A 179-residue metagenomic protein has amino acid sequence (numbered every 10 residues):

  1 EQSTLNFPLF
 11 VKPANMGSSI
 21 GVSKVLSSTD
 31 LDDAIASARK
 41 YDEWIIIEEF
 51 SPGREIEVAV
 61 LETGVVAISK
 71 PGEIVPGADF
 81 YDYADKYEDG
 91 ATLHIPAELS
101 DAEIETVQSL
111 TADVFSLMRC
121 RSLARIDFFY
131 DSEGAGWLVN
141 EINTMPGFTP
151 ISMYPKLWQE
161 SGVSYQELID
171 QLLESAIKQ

Functional and structural regions predicted by a protein language model:
E1-Q2: Intrinsic disorder/low-complexity segments
L5-I20, E43-P52, I56: ATP-grasp fold ATP-binding core
P13-N15, Y87-D89, P150: Short, flexible turn/loop "capping" segments at secondary-structure junctions
S19, I74-G77, N143-L157: Glycine-rich phosphate/pyrophosphate-binding beta-alpha loops
L26-S109, G136-L138: Phosphate-binding site of ATP-dependent enzymes
E49, V60, F115-F148, W158: Conserved metal-phosphate-binding beta-hairpin within the catalytic cores of diverse ATP-dependent phosphoryl-transfer
E73-A124, K156-Q179: Active-site "cap" helix and flanking loop/linker of ATP-utilizing ligase/carboxylase catalytic domains
